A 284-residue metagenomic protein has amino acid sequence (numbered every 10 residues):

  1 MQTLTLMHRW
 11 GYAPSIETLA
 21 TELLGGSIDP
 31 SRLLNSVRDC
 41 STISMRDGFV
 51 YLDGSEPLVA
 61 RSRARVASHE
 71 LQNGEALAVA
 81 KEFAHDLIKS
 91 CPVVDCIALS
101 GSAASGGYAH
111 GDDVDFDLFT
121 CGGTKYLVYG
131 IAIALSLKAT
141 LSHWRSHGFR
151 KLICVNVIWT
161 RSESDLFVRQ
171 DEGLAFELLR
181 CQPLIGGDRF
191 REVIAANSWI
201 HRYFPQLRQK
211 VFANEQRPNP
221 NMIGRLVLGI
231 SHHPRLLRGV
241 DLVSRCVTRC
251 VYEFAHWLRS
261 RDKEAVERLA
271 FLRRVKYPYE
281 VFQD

Functional and structural regions predicted by a protein language model:
M1-G111, T120-D284: Catalytic core of pol beta-like nucleotidyltransferases
